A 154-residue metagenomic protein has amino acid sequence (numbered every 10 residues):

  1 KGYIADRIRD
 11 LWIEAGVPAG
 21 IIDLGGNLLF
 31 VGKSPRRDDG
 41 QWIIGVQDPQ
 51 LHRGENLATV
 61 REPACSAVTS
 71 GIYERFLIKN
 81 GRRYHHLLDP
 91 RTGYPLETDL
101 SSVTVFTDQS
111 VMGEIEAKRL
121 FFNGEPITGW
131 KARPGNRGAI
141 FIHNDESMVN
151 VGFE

Functional and structural regions predicted by a protein language model:
G2-E154: Mature catalytic core of soluble alpha/beta enzymes
